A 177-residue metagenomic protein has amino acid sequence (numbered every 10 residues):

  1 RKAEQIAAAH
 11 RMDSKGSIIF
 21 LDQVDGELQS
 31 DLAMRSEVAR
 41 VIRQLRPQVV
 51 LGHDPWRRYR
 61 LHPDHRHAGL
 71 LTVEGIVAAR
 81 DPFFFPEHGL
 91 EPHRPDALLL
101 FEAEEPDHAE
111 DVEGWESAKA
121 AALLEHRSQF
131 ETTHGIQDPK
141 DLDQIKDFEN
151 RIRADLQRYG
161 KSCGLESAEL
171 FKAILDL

Functional and structural regions predicted by a protein language model:
R1-V41: Core alpha/beta nucleotide-donor-binding catalytic domains of modification enzymes
H10, D31-L177: Metal-dependent de-N-acetylase/amidase catalytic core
